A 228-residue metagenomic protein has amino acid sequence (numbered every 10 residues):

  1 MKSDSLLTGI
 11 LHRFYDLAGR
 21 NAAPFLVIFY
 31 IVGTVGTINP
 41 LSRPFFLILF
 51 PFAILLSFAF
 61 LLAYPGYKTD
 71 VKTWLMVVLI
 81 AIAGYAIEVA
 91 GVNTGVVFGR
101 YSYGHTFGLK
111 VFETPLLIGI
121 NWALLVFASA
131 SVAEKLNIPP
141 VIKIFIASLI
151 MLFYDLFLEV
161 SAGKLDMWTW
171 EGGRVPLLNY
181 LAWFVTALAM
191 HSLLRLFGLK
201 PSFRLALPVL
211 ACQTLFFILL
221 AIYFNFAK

Functional and structural regions predicted by a protein language model:
M1-K228: Aromatic-rich, lipid-facing transmembrane alpha helices and their immediate juxtamembrane interface loops in integral
